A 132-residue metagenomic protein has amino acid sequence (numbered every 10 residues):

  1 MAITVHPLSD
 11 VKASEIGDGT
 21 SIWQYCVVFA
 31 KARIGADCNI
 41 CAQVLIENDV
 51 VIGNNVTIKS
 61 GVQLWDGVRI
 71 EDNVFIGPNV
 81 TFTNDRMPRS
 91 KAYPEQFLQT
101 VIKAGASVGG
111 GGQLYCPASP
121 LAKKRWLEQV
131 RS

Functional and structural regions predicted by a protein language model:
A2-P7, I16, I22-K124, Q129-R131: Flexible, glycine/small-residue-enriched loop-and-beta-strand segment within the central core of proteins
D10: Short Cys/His-rich zinc-binding micro-motifs
